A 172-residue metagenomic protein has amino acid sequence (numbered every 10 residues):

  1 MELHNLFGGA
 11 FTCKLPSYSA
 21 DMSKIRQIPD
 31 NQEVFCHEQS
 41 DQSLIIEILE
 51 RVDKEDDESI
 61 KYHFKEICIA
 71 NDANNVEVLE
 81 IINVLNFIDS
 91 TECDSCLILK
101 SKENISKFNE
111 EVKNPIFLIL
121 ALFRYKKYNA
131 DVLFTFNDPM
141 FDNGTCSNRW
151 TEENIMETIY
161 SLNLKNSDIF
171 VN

Functional and structural regions predicted by a protein language model:
M1-P29, V52, Y62-V76: N-terminal "mature-domain start" segment
L6-G9, K54, Y128, C146-M156: Intrinsic disorder
A20, R26, S40-D41, R51-D53 (+1 more regions): Conserved beta-strand elements of beta-rich interaction domains across eukaryotes, especially beta-propellers
I25-F35, F170-N172: Short acidic, Gly/Pro-enriched loop/turn segments at secondary-structure junctions
N31-I48: Short, surface-exposed polybasic-and-hydrophobic patches located at secondary-structure transitions
L49, F123-K126, T135-P139: Structured beta-strand/turn binding interfaces of compact recognition modules in eukaryotic regulators
K61-N129: Signature of long, low-cysteine stretches enriched in small and polar/charged residues
L133-N172: Surface-exposed amphipathic alpha-helical segments
